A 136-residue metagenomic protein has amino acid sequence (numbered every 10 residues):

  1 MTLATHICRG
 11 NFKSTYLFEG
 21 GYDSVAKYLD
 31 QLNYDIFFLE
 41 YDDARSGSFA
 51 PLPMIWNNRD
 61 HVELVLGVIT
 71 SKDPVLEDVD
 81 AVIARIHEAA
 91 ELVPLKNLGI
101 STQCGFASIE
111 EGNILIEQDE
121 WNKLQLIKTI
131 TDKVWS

Functional and structural regions predicted by a protein language model:
M1-S136: Domain-level signal for soluble alpha/beta catalytic cores
